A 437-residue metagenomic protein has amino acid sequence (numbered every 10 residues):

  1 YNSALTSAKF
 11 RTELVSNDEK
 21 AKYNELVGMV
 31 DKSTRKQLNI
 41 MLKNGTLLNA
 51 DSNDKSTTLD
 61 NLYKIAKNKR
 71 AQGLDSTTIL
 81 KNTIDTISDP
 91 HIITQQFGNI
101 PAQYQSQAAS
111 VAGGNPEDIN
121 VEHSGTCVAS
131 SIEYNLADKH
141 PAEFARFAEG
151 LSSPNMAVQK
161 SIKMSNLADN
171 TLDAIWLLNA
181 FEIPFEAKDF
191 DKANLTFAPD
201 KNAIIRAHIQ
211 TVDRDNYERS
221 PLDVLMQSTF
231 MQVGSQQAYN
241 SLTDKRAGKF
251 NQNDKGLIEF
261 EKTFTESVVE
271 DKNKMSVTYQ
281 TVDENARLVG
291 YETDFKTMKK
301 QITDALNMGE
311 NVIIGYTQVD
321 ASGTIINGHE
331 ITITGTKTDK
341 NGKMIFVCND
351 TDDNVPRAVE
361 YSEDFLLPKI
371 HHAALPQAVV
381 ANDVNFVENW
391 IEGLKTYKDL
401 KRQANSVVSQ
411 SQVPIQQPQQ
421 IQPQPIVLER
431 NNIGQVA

Functional and structural regions predicted by a protein language model:
Y1-T86, S406-V436: Low-complexity, glycine/serine/proline-rich disordered segments that function as export/translocation leaders
T6-K9, A137, N341-G342: Solvent-exposed, well-ordered amphipathic alpha-helical segments that flank/support binding or catalytic loops
R35-L38, A50-N53, R146-A148, N273-V282: Short, surface-exposed acidic
K43, K55-D60, K64-N251, I313: Active-site nucleophile-adjacent alpha helix/oxyanion-hole segment immediately C-terminal to the catalytic cysteine
K255, E261-A437: Active-site signature of cysteine proteases
